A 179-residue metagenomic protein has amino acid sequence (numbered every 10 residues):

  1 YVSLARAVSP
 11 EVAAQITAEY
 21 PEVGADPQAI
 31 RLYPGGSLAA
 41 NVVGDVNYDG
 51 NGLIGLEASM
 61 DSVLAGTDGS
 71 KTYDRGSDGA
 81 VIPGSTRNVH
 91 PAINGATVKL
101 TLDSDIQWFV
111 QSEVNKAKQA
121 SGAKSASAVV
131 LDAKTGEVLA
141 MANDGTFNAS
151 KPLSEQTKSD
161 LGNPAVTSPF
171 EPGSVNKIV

Functional and structural regions predicted by a protein language model:
Y1-G95: Small/polar-residue-rich segments within soluble enzyme cores
P27, L102, V130, A140-A142: Glycine-rich, histidine-containing beta strand-loop boundary motifs that form or position
G36-S37, A133-T135: A short, glycine/Asx- and small/polar-enriched loop/turn that sits immediately N-terminal to a beta-strand
A39-N41, E137, I178-V179: Short, solvent-exposed alpha-helical surface patches in non-cytosolic proteins
V46-N47, A140-T146: Short beta->alpha transition motifs characteristic of CBS
L53, L139, F147-A149: Generic domain-boundary/flexible-linker signal
A80, G136-E137: Residue-level signal for well-ordered, solvent-exposed loop/turn and beta-edge residues enriched in charged/polar side
I93-K134, A149-V179: Active-site loop and adjoining helix of the penicillin-binding protein/serine DD-peptidase-beta-lactamase fold
